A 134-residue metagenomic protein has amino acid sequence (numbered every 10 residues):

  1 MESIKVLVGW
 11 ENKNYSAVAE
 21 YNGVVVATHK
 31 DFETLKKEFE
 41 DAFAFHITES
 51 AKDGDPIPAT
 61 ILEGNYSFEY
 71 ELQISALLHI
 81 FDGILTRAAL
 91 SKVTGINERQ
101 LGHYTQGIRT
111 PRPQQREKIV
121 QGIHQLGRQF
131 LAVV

Functional and structural regions predicted by a protein language model:
M1-D55, A59: DNA-contacting interfaces and partner/effector-binding or oligomerization modules in DNA-centric proteins
M1-S3, D41-R99, H103-R109, Q114 (+1 more regions): Short, charged, surface-exposed hinge/linker loops at domain edges that act as mobile lids or interdomain connectors
K37, H103, Q121: DNA-binding alpha-helical recognition surfaces that contact promoter or target DNA
R116-V120: Hydrophobic micro-packing sites on short alpha-helices
G122-Q129: Residue cluster at the C-terminal edge of the helix-turn-helix DNA-binding motif
